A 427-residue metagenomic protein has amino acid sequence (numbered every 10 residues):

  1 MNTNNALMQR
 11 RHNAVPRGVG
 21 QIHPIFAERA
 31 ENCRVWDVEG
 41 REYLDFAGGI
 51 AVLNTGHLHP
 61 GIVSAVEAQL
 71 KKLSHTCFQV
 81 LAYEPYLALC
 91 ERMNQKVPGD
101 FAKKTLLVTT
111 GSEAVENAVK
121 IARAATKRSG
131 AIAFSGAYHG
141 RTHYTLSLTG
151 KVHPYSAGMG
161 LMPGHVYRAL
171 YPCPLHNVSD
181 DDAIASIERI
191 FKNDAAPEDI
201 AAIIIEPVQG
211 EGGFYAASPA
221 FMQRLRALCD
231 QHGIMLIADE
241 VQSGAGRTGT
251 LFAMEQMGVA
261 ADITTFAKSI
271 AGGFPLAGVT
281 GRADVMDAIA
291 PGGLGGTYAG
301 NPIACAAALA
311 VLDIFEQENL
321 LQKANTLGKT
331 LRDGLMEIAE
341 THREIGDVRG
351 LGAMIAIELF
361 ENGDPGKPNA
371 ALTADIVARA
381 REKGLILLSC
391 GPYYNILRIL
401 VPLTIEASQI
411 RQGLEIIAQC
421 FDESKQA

Functional and structural regions predicted by a protein language model:
M1-A427: Conserved N-terminal phosphate-binding loop of PLP-dependent enzymes in the Aspartate aminotransferase
